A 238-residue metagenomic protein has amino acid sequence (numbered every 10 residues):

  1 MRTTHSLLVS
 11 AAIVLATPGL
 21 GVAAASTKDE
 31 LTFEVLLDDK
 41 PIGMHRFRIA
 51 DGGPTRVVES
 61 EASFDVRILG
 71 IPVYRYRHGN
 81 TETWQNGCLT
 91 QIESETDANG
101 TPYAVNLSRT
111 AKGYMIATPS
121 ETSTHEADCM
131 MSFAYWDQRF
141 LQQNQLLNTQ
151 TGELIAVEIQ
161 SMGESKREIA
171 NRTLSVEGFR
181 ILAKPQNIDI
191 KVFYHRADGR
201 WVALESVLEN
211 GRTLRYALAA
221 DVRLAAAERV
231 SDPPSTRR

Functional and structural regions predicted by a protein language model:
M1-A11: Bacterial N-terminal signal peptides that target proteins for export
T4-H5, P18, R237: N-terminal compositionally biased, intrinsically disordered segments and leader/signal-like regions
S10-P18: Bacterial N-terminal signal peptides
A23-A111, I116-E121, H125-R238: Acidic, serine/threonine-rich low-complexity disordered tracts
